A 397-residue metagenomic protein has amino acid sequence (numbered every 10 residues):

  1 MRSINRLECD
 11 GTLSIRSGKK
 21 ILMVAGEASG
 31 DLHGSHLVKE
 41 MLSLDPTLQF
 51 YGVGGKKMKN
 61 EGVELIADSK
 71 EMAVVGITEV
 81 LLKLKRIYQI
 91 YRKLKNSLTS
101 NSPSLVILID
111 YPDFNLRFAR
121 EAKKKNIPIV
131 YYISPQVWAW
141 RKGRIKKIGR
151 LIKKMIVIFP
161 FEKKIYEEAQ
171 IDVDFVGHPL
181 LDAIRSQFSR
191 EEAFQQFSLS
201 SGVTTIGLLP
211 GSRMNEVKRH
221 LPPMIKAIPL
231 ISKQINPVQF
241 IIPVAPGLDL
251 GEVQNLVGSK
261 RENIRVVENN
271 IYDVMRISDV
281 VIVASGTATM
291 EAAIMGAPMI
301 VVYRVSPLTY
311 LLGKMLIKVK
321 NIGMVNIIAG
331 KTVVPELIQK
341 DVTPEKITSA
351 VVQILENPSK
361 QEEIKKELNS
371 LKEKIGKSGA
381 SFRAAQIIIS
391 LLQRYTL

Functional and structural regions predicted by a protein language model:
M1-L397: Nucleotide-activated sugar donor-binding and catalytic core shared by glycosyltransferases and related lipid-linked
